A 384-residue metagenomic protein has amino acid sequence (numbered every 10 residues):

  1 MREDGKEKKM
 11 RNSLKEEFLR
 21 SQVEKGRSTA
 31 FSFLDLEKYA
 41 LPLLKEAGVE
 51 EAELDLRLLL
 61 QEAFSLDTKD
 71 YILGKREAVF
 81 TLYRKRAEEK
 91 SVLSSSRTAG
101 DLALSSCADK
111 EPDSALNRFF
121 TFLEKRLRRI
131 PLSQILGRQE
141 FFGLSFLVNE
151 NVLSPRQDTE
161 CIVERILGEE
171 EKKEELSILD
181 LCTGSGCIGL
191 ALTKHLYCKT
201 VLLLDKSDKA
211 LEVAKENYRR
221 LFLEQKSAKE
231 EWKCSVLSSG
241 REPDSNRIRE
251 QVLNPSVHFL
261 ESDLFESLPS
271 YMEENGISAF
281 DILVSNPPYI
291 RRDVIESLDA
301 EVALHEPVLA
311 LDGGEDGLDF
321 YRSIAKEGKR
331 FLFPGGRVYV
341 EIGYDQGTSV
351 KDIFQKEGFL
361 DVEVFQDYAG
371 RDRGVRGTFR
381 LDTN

Functional and structural regions predicted by a protein language model:
R2-L19, G26-S94, T98-L136: N-terminal auxiliary segments of SAM/dcSAM-dependent transferases
E37, L56-R57, F119, R129-L132 (+8 more regions): A general structural signal for well-ordered alpha-helical segments in protein cores
Y39, L58, R118-T121, C161 (+5 more regions): Alpha-helical elements of Rossmann-like donor-binding domains used by nucleotide-donor carbohydrate transfer enzymes
D67-T68, R128-L132, G137, F142-L144 (+5 more regions): Glycine-rich, flexible loop/turn motifs
V79-R84, P112-N117, G168-S177, K229 (+2 more regions): Short, glycine- and charge-enriched coil/turn segments that flank and shape catalytic ligand pockets
R84-L104, Q225-V252: Intrinsically disordered, low-complexity domain-flanking/linker segments in eukaryotic proteins, enriched
L116-E216, R376: SAM-dependent Rossmann-like transferase core, predominantly class I methyltransferases with a strong bias toward
K199-T200, K206-L237, N246-L381: S-adenosylmethionine
